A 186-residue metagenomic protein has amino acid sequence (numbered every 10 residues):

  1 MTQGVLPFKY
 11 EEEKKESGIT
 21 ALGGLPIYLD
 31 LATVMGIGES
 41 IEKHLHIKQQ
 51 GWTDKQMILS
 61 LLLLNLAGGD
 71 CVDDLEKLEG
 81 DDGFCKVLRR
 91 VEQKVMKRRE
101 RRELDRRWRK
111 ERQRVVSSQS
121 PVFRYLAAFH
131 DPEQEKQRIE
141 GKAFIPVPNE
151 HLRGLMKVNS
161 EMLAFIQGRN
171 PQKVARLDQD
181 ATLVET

Functional and structural regions predicted by a protein language model:
M1-T186: Dynamic "connector" segments at or just before major functional cores
